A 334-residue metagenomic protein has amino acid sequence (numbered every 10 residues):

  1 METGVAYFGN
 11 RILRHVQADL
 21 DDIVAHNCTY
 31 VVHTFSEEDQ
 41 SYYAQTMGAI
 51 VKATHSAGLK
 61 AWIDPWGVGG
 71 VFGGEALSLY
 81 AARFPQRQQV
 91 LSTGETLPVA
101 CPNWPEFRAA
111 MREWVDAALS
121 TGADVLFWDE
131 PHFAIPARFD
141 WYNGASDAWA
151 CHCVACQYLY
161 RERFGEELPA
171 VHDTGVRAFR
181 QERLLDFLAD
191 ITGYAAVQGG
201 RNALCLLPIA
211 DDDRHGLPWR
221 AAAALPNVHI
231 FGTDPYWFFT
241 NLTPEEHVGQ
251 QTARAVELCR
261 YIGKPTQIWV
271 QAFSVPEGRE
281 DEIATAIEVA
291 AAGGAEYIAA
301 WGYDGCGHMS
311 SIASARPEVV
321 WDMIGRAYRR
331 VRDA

Functional and structural regions predicted by a protein language model:
G4-G9, W62-W66, L126-P131, H172-G216 (+1 more regions): Aromatic-lined carbohydrate-recognition surfaces of secreted/lumenal glycan-active proteins
G4-R11, V32-S41, T93-R112, A170-L185 (+4 more regions): The substrate-binding groove and active-site-proximal loops of carbohydrate-active enzymes, especially glycoside
G9-Q40, S120-V125, A224-F231, V289-I298: Catalytic domains of carbohydrate-active enzymes, especially glycoside hydrolases
D19-A82, V176-A196: Aromatic-lined substrate-binding rim segments of carbohydrate-active enzymes
W62-T121, A170-R177, A189, D281-I283: Active-site-adjacent "subsite" loops/lids of carbohydrate-active enzymes
G70-G94, D129-E167: Aromatic- and acidic-residue-enriched segments that line the glycan-binding/catalytic groove of carbohydrate-active
P136, I191-E245, S274-G293: Substrate-binding cleft/loops of secretory-pathway carbohydrate-active enzymes
P235, T240, Q267-R332: Substrate-binding cleft of secreted/luminal carbohydrate-active enzymes
